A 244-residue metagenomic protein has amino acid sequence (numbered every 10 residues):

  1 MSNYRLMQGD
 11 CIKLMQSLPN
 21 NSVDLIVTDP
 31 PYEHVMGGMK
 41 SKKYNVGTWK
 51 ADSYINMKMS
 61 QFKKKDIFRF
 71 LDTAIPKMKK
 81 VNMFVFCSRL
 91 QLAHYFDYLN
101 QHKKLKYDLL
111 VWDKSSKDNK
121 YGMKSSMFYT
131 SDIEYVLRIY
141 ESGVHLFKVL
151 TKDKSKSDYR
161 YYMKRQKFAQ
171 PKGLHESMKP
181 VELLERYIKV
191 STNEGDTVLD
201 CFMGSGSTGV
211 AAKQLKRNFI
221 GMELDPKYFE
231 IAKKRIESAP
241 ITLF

Functional and structural regions predicted by a protein language model:
M1, K233-F244: Short, conserved SAM-binding/catalytic segment of Class I S-adenosyl-L-methionine-dependent methyltransferases
S2-E230: Core catalytic lobe of class I
